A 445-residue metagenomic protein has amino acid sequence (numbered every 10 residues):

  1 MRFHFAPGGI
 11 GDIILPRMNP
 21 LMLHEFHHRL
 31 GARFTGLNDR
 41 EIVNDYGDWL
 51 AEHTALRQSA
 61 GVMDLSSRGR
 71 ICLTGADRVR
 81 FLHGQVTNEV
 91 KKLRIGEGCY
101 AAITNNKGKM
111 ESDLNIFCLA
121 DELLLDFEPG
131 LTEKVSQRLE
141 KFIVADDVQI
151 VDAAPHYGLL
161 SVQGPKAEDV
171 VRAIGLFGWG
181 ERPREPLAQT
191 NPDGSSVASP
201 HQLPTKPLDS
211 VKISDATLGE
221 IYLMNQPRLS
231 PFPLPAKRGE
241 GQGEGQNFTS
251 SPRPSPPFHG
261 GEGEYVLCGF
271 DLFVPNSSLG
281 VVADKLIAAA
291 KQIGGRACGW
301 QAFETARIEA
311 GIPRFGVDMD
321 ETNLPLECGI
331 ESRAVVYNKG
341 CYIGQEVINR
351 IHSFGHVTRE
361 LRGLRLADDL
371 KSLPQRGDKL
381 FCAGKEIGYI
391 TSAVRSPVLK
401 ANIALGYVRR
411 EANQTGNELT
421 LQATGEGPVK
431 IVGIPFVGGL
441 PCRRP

Functional and structural regions predicted by a protein language model:
M1-R17, G178-L203, L229-E264: Intrinsic disorder/low-complexity segments
I14-Y100, T104, G108-E111: Acidic, proline/glycine-enriched N-terminal capping motif
M63-G84, P155-D169, T358-A367: Short glycine-/aliphatic-rich beta-strand segments at the starts of folded cytosolic domains
R70, L93, S112-R182, P186-P231 (+2 more regions): Acidic, low-complexity central loop/insert segments
G75, L125, V162-G164, L272 (+3 more regions): Residue-level signal for inorganic ion chemistry
D77-L82, T132-V135, A167-V170, S278-K285 (+2 more regions): Short, conserved charged micro-motifs
L114, N323, G329-V336, C341-Q345 (+1 more regions): Glycine-rich, small/acidic residue-mixed loop/short-helix segments
F273-R365: Anionic-ligand-binding alpha/beta catalytic cores of soluble enzymes and soluble regulatory domains that recognize
